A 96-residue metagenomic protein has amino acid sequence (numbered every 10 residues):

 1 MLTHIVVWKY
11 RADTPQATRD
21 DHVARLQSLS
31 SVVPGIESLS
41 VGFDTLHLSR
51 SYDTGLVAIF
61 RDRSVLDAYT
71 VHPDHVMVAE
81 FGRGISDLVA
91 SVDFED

Functional and structural regions predicted by a protein language model:
M1-D53, R61-V71, F94-D96: Short S/T/G/P-rich N-terminal loop/turn motif that feeds into the first structured element of a domain
S31, R83-G84: Solvent-exposed polar/charged
T70, A79-G82: Short, flexible helix/strand-to-coil boundary loops that buttress conserved ligand/catalytic motifs in alpha/beta
